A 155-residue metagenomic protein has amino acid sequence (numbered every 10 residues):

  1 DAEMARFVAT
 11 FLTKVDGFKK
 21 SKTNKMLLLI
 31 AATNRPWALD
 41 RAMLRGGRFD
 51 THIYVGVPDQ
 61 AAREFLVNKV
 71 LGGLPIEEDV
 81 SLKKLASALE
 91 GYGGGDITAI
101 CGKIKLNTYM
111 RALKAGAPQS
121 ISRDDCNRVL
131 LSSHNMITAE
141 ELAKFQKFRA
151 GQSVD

Functional and structural regions predicted by a protein language model:
D1-A88, Y92, I104: Walker A/P-loop NTP-binding motif of AAA+ ATPase domains
I30, S81-C101, T108-D155: C-terminal engagement/docking regions of AAA+ P-loop ATPases
